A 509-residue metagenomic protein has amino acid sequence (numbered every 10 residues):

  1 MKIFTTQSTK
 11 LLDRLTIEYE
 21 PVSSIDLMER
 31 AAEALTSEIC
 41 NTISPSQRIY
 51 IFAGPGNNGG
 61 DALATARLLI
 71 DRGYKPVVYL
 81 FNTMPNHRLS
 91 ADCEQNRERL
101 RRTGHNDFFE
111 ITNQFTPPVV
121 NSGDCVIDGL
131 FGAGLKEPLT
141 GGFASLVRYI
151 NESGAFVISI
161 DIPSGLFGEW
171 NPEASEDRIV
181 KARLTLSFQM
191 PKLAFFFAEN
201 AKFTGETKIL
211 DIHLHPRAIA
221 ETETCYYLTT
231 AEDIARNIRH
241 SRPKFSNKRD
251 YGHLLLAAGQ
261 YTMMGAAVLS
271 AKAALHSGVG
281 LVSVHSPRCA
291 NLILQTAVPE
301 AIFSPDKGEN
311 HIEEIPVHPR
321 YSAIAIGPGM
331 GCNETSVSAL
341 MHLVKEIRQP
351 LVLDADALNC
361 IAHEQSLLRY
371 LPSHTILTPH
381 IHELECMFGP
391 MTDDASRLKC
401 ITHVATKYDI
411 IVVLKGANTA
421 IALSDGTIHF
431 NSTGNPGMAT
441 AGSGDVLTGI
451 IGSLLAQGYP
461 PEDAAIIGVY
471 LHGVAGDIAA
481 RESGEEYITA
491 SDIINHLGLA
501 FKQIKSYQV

Functional and structural regions predicted by a protein language model:
M1-N82, S90, L184, F195-L351 (+3 more regions): Small-residue (G/A/S/T)-rich helix-start motifs and N-terminal tracts that mark the onset
T36-L130, P138-I160, A339, I347: Nucleotide and nucleotide-moiety/phosphate-recognizing core
N57-G60, N86, L135, S164 (+2 more regions): Phosphate/ribose-phosphate-bearing ligand recognition and processing surfaces, centered on ADP-ribose/NAD(+/P+) systems
Q114-T116, I162-G168, L193, E309-H311 (+1 more regions): Short acidic loop-to-helix transition motifs that present clustered carboxylates
G123-C125, L130-T224: Internal gly/pro-rich beta-alpha loop/helix module that stabilizes soluble enzyme cofactors or their anionic handles
